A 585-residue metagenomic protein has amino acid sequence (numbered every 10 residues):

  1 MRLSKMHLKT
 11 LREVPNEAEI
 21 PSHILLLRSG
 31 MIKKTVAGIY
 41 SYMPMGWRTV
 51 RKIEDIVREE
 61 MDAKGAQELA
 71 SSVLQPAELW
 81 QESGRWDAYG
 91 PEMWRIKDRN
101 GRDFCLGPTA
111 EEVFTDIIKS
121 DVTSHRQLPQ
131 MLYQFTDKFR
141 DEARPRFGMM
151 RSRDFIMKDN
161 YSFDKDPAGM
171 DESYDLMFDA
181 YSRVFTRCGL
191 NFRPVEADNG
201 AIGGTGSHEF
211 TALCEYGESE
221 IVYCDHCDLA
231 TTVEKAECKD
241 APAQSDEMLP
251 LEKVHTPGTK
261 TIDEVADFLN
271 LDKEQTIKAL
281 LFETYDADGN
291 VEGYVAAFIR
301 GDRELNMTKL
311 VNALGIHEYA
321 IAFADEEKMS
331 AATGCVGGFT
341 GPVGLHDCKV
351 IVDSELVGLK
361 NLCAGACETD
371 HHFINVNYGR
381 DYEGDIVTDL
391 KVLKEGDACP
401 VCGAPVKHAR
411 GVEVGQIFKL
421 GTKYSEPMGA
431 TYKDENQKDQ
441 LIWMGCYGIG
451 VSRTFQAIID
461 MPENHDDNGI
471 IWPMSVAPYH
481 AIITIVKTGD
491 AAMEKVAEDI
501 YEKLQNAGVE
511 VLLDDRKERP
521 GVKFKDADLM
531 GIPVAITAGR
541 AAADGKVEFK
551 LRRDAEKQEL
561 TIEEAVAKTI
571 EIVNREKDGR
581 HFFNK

Functional and structural regions predicted by a protein language model:
M1-K585: NTP/phosphate- and nucleic-acid-binding module
